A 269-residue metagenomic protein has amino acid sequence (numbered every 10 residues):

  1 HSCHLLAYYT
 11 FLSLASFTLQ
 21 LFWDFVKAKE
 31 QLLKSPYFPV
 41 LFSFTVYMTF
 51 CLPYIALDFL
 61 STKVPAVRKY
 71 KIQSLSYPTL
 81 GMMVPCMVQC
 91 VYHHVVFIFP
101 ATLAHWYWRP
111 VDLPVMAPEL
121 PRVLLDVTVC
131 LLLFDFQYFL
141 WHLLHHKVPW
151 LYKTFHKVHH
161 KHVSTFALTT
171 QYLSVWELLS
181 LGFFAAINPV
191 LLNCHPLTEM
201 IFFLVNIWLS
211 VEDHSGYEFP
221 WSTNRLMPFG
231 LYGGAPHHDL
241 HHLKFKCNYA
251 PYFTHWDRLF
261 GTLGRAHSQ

Functional and structural regions predicted by a protein language model:
H1-K157, K161-P189, A250-F253, D257-Q269: Non-catalytic, topology-defining segments of multipass membrane proteins
I187-Q269: C-terminal transmembrane module of eukaryotic multi-pass membrane proteins
